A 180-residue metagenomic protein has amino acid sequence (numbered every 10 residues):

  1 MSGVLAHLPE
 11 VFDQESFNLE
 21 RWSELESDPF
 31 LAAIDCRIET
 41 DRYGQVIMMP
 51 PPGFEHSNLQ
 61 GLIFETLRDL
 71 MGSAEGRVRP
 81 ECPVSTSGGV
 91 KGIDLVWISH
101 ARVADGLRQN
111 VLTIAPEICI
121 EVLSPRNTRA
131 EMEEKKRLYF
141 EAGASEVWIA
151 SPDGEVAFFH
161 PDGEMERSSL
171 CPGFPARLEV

Functional and structural regions predicted by a protein language model:
M1-V180: Gly/Pro/Ser/Thr-rich low-complexity, intrinsically disordered segments predominantly at protein N-termini
